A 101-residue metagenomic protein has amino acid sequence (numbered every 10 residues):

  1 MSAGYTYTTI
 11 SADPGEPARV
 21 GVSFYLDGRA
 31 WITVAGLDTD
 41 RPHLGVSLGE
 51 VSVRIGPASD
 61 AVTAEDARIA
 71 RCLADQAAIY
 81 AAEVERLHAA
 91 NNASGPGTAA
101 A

Functional and structural regions predicted by a protein language model:
M1-A101: Positively charged, low-complexity terminal tracts and the immediately adjacent first secondary-structure elements
